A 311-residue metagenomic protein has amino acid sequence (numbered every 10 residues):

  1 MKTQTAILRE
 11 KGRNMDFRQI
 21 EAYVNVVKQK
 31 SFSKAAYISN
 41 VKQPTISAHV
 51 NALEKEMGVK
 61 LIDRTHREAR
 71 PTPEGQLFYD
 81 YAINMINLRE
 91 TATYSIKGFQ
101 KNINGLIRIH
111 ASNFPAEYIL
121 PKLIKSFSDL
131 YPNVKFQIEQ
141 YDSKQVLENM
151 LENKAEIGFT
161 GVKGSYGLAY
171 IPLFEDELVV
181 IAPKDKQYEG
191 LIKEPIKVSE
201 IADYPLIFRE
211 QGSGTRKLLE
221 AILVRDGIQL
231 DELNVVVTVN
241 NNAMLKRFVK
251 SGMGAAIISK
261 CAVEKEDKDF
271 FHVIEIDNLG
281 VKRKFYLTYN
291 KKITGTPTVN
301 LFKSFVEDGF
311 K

Functional and structural regions predicted by a protein language model:
N14, L123-S126, S143-P183, G190 (+2 more regions): Short beta-strand-centered segments that line the small-molecule binding cleft or hinge of alpha/beta clamshell
V24-K42: Short helix-boundary/capping micro-motifs
E54-P71: A short LG(V/I)-centered, amphipathic sequence patch enriched for acidic residue(s) preceding the LG motif
E56-M57, F78-Q100: Alpha-helical linker/hinge and terminal dimerization helices associated with HTH transcriptional regulators
N104-Y166, T238-V239: Central regulatory/effector-binding core of bacterial HTH transcription factors
D142-S143, L147, L151-K154, T215 (+1 more regions): Hydrophobic hinge/microswitch elements
P205-G227, T296: Secondary-structure junction motif
V273-K311: A late-sequence structural motif
